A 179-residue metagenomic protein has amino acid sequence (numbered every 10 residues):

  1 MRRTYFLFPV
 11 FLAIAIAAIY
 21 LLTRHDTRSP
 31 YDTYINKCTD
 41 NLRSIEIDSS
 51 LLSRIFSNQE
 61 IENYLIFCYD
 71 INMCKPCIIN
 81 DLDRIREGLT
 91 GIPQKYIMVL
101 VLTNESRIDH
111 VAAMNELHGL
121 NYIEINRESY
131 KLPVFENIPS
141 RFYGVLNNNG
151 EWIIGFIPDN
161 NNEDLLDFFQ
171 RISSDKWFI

Functional and structural regions predicted by a protein language model:
Y5-R24: Hydrophobic membrane-insertion alpha-helices, especially the h-region of bacterial N-terminal signal peptides
I19-Q59, I79: N-terminal "domain-start" segment that seeds a small globular fold
F56-I85: Short active-site neighborhood of thiol/selenol oxidoreductases, capturing the structured segment around
E62-F67, Q94-V101, N121-I123: Hydrophobic beta-strand segments of well-ordered beta-sheets in folded domains
I71-C77, E105-R107, D159-N162: Short acidic, S/G/P-rich loop/turn micro-motifs used as interaction or catalytic elements
I78-E116: Structural microenvironment flanking redox-active thiols in thiol-disulfide oxidoreductases
A112-F142: Short, internal strand/loop/helix patches that form the active-site neighborhood or redox-interaction surface
V145-I179: Thiol-/selenol-based redox modules, centered on thioredoxin-like and closely related oxidoreductase domains
